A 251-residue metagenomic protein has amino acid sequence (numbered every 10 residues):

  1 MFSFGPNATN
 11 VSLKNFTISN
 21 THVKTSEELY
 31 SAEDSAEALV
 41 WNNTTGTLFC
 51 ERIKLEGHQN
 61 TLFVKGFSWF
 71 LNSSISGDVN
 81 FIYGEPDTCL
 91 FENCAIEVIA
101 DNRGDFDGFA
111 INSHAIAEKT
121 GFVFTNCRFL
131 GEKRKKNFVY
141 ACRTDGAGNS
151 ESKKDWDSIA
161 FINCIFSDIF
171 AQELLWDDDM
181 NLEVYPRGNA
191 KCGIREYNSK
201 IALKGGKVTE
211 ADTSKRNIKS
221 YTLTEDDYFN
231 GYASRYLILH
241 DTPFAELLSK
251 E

Functional and structural regions predicted by a protein language model:
M1-E251: Sequence-level preference for short, compositionally simple segments enriched in small aliphatic or small polar residues
